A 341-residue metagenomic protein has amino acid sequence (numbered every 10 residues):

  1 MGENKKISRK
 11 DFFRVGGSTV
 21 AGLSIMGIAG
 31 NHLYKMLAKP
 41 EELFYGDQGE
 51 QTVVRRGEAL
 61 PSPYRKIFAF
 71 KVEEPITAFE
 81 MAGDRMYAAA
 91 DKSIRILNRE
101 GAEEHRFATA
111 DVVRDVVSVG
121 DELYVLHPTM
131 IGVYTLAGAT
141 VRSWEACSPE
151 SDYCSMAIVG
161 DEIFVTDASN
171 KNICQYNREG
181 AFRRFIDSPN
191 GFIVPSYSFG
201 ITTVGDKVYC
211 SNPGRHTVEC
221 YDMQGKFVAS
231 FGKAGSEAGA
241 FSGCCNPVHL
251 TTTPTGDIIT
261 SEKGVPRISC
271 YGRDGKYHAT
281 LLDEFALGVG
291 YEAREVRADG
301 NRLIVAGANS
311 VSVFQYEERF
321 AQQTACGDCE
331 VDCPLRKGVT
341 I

Functional and structural regions predicted by a protein language model:
G2-V20: N-terminal secretory signal peptides and thylakoid transit peptides that target proteins across membranes
G16, I25, M36-C329, C333-P334 (+1 more regions): Eukaryotic scaffold repeat domains enriched in small/polar residues
A21-I28: Short, glycine/alanine-rich hydrophobic alpha-helices that insert into or span membranes
G30-K35: Sec-dependent signal peptide cleavage junction
